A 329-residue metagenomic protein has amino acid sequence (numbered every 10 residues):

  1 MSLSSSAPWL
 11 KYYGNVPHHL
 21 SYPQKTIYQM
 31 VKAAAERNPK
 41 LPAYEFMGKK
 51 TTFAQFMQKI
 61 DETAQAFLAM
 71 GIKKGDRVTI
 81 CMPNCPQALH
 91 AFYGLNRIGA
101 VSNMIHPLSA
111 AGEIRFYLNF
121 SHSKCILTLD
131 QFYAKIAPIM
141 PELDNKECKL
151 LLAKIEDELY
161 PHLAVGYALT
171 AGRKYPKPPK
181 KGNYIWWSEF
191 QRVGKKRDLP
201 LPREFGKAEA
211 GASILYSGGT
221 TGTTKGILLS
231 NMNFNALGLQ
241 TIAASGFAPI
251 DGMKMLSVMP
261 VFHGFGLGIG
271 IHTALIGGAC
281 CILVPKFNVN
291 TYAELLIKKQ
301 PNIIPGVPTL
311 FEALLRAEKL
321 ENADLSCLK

Functional and structural regions predicted by a protein language model:
S4-L10, Q29-T52: AMP-dependent adenylate-forming
V16-K25, Y167-G211: Flexible, low-complexity linker/hinge segments
P23, K40-C85, L89-Y93, A110-R115 (+1 more regions): Conserved AMP-binding/adenylate-forming core of the ANL superfamily
V31-K32, A64, L68, P86-I105 (+3 more regions): Hydrophobic alpha-helical segments in the ANL/AMP-binding
F67-I72, G194-A210, I214-S257, A279 (+1 more regions): Conserved adenylate-forming
T79-C81, A88, F92, N96-Q131 (+4 more regions): Short beta-strand->loop structural element characteristic of the AMP-binding/adenylate-forming
A111-G112, N119, K124, Q131 (+3 more regions): Conserved adenylate-forming
N235-K254, F262-I303, R316-K319: Conserved AMP-binding/adenylation subdomain of ANL enzymes
